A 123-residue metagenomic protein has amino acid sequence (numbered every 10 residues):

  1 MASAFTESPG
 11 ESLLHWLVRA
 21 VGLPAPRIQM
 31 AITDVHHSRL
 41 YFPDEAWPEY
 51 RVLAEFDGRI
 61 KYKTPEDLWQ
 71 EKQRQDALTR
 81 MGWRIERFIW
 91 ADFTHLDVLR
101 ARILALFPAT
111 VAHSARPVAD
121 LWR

Functional and structural regions predicted by a protein language model:
M1-R123: Surface segments flanking catalytic/ligand-binding clefts of nucleic-acid enzymes
